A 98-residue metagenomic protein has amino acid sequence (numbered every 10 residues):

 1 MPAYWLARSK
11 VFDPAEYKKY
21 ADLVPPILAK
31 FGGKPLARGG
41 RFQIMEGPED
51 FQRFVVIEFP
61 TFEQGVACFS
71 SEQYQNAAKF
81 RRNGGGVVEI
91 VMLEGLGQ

Functional and structural regions predicted by a protein language model:
M1-F54, F59-S70, E94-Q98: Short S/T/G/P-rich N-terminal loop/turn motif that feeds into the first structured element of a domain
G65-L93: C-terminal structural segments of small proteins and small subunits
